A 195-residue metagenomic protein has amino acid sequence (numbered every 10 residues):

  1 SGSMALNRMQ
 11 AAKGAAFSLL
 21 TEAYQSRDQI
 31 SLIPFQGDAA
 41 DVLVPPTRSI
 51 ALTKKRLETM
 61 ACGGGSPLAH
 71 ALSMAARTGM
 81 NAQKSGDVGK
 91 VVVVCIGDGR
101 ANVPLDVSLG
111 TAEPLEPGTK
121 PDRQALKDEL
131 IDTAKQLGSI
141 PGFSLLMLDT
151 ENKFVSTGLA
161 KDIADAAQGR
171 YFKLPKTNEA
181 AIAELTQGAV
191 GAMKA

Functional and structural regions predicted by a protein language model:
S1-P46, H70-M74, T78, G89-I96 (+2 more regions): Von Willebrand factor
A5, Q29-T59, G79-K84, L105-L109 (+2 more regions): Short beta-strand-loop
Q10, G14-T21, A51-E58, A69-R77 (+4 more regions): Solvent-exposed alpha-helical segments within well-ordered globular domains of core cellular machineries
A61-G64: A glycine-rich helix N-cap at a beta->alpha junction
R77-K90, V103, V107-A195: Von Willebrand factor type A / integrin I
G99: Active-site metal-binding loops of divalent metal-dependent hydrolases
